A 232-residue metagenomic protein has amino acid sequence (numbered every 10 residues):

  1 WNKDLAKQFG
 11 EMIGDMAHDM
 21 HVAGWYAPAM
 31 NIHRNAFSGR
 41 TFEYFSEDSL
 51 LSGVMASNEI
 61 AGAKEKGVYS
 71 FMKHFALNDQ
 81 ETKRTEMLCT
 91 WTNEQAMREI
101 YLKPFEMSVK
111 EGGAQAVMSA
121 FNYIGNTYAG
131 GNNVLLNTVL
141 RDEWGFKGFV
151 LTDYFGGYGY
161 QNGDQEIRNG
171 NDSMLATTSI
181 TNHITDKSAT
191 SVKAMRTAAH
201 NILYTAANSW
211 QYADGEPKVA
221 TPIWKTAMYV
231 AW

Functional and structural regions predicted by a protein language model:
W1-W232: Glycoside hydrolase catalytic-domain context in secreted enzymes
